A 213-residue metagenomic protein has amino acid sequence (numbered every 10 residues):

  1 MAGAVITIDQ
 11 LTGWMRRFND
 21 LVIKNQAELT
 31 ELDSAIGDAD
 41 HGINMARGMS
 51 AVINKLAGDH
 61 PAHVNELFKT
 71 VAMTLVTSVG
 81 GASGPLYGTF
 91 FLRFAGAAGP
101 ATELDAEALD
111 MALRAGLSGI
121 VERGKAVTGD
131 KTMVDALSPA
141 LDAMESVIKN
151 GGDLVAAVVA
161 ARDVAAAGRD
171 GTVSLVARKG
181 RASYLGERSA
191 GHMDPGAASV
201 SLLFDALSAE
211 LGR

Functional and structural regions predicted by a protein language model:
M1-R213: N-terminal loops that bind phosphate or other acidic moieties and the adjacent beta-alpha structural core
